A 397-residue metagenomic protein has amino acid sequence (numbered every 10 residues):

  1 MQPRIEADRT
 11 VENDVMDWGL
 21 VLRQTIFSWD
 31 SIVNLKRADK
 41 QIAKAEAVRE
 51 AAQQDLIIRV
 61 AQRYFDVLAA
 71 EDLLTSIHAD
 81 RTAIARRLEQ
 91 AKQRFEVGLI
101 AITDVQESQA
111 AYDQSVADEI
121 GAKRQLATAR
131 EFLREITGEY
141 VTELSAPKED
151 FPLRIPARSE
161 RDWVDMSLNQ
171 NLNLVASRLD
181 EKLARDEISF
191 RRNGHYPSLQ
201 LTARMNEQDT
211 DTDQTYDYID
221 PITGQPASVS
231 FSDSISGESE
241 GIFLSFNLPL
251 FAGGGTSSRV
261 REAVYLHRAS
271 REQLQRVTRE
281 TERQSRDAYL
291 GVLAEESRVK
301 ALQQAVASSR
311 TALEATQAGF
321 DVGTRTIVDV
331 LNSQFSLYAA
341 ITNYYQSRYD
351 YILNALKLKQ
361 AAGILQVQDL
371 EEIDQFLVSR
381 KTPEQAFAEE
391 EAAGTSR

Functional and structural regions predicted by a protein language model:
M1-F27, V48, I58, E139 (+5 more regions): A small-residue-enriched
T25, V48-D55, R87-Q90, R94 (+15 more regions): Amphipathic, soluble alpha-helical interaction motifs
I26-Q53, T103, E107, V175-A176 (+4 more regions): Sec/SRP-type N-terminal targeting helices
D55-Q170, G291, E295, A315-A318 (+4 more regions): Periplasmic alpha-helical coiled-coil/stalk elements that build and connect Gram-negative outer-membrane
R310-L331, L356-I373: A glycine-biased, small/acidic residue-tolerant capping/turn segment at secondary-structure junctions
N343-R397: Acidic, low-complexity, intrinsically disordered peripheral segments
